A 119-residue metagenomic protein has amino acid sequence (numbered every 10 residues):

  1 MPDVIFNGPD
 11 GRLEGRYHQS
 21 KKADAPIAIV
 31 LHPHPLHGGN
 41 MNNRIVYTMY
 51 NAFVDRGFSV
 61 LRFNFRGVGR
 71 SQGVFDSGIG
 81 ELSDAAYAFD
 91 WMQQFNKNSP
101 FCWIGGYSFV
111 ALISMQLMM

Functional and structural regions predicted by a protein language model:
M1-V4: A domain-start/cap signature at the N-terminus of enzymes
F6, R12-S99: Serine-hydrolase catalytic machinery in alpha/beta-hydrolase-like enzymes
A85-M119: Primarily recognizes the serine-hydrolase "nucleophile elbow" in alpha/beta-hydrolase and SGNH/GDSL folds
